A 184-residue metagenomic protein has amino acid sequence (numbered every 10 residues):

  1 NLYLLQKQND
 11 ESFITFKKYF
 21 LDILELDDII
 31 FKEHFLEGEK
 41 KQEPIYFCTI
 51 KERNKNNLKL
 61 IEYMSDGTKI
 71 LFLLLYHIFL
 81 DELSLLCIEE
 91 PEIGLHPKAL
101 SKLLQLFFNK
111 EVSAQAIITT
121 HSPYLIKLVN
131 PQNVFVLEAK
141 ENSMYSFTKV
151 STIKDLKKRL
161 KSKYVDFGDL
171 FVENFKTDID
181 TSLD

Functional and structural regions predicted by a protein language model:
N1-K69, L75-H77, D81, I153-K154 (+3 more regions): Phosphate-coordinating catalytic segments in nucleotide- and nucleic-acid-processing enzymes
F13, L71, L100-L104: Short, well-ordered alpha-helical scaffold segments within catalytic/effector domains
E62, L73-L75, L104-Q105, K127: A cross-family signal for key residues in well-ordered alpha-helices that form functional helical elements
E89-E90: Walker B catalytic acidic pair
S101-D184: C-terminal lobe/lid and adjacent interdomain/linker elements of RecA-like ASCE P-loop ATPase modules
